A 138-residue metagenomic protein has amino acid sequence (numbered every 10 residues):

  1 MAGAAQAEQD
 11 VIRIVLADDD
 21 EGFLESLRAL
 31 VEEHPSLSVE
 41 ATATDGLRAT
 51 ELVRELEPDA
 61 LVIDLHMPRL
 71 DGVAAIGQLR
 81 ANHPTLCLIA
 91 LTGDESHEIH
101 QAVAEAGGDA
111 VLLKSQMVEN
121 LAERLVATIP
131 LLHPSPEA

Functional and structural regions predicted by a protein language model:
M1-R13, E119-A138: Non-catalytic signal-transmission and effector/linker regions of two-component phosphorelay proteins
D10-F23, L27-V31: Conserved acidic segment of CheY-like receiver
A17-D18, A43, L61: Conserved sequence signature across two-component system core domains
D45-R48, D71-A74: Acidic catalytic/metal-coordinating carboxylates
L56-V62: Active-site beta3 strand of CheY-like receiver
M67: Receiver (REC) domain active-site loop signature in two-component systems and cognate sites in sensor histidine kinases
A74, E95-E123: Alpha4 helix (beta4-alpha4-beta5 surface) of REC/receiver domains from two-component response regulators
